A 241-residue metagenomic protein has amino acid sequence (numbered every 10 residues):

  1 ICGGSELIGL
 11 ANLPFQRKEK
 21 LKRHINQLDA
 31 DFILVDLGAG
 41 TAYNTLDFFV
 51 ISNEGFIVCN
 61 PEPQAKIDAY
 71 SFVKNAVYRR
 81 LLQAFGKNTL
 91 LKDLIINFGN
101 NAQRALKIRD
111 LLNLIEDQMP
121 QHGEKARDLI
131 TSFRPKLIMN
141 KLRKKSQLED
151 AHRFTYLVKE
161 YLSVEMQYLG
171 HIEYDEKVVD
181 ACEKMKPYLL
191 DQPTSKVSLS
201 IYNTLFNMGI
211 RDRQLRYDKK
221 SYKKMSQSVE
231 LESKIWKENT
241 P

Functional and structural regions predicted by a protein language model:
I1-D31, G99-A102, D128, D180-K184: P-loop/Walker-type NTP enzyme "switch/lid" segment
I8-N12, K144-Q147, L190-D191: A generic structural signal for short coil/turn motifs at secondary-structure boundaries
D31, G38-Q167: Conserved catalytic-core segment of NTP-binding enzymes
D31-D36, P187-L189: Short beta-strand-loop elements within alpha/beta enzyme cores that line or abut nucleotide/cofactor pockets
L162, Y168, E173-K186: Nucleotide-binding motor/catalytic cores of P-loop/tubulin-like NTPases across gene-expression machines
C182-I201: C-terminal boundary of histidine-terminating zinc-finger modules
Y202-N207, R211-Y217: Charge-dense, extended regions
D218-P241: A short, charged, Gly/Pro-tolerant segment at domain boundaries
